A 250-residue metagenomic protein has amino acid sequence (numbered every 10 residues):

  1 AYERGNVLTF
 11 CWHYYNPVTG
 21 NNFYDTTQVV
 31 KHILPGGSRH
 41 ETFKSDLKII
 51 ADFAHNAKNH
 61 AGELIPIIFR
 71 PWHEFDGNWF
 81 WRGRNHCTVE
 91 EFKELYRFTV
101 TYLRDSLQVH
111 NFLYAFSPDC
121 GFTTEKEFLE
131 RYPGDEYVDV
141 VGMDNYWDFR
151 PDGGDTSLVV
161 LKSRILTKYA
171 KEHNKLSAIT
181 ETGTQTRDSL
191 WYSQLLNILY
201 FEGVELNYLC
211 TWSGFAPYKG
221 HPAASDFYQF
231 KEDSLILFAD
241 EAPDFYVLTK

Functional and structural regions predicted by a protein language model:
A1-D105, V109: Substrate-binding cleft of extracellular glycoside hydrolase catalytic domains
E3-T9, N59-I68, L107-Y114, E136-V140 (+2 more regions): Loop/turn elements at helix/coil->beta-strand transitions in domains of secreted/extracellular proteins
Y14-V18, H73-G77, D119-T124, N145-R150 (+2 more regions): Solvent-exposed loop/turn segments at secondary-structure junctions within structured extracellular/periplasmic domains
D52, P118-P133, T156-Y169, L190-L199: Alpha-helical scaffolding within the catalytic cores of extracellular/periplasmic polymer-degrading hydrolases
I67-W72, Y96-K126, N174-D188, T211: Aromatic-lined carbohydrate-recognition surfaces of secreted/lumenal glycan-active proteins
F128-D155, W212-G214: Aromatic- and acid-rich polysaccharide-binding/catalytic face of secreted or lumenal carbohydrate-active enzymes
K175-K250: Substrate-binding cleft of secreted/luminal carbohydrate-active enzymes
